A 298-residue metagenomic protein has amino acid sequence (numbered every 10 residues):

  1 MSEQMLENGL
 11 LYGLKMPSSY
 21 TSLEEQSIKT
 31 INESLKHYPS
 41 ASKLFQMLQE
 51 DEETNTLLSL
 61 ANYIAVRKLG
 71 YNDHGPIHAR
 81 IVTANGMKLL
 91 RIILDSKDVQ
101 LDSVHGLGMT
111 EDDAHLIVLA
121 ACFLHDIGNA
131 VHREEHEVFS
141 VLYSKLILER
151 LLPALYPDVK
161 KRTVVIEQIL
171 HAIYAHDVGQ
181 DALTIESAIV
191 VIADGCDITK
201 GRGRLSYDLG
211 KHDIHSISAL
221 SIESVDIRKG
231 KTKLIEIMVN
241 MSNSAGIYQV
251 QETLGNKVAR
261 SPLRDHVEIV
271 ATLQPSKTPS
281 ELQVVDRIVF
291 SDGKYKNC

Functional and structural regions predicted by a protein language model:
S2-Q49, G70-D73, A84-D112, L124 (+3 more regions): Divalent metal-dependent phosphate-bond-processing catalytic cores, especially two-metal-ion Mg2+/Mn2+ enzymes that act
K43-V66: Short alpha-helical hairpin
N55-L57, N72-P76, R80: An N-terminal, globular interaction/scaffold subdomain
L60-H74, C122-G128: Glycine-/proline-rich flexible loop or hinge segments
V82, G108-S144, Q168-H176: His-Asp-centered metal-binding catalytic motifs of divalent-metal-dependent phosphohydrolases/nucleases
R150-T163, Q180: Inter-helical turn/loop segments and adjacent helix faces that build the functional surface of alpha-helical bundle
